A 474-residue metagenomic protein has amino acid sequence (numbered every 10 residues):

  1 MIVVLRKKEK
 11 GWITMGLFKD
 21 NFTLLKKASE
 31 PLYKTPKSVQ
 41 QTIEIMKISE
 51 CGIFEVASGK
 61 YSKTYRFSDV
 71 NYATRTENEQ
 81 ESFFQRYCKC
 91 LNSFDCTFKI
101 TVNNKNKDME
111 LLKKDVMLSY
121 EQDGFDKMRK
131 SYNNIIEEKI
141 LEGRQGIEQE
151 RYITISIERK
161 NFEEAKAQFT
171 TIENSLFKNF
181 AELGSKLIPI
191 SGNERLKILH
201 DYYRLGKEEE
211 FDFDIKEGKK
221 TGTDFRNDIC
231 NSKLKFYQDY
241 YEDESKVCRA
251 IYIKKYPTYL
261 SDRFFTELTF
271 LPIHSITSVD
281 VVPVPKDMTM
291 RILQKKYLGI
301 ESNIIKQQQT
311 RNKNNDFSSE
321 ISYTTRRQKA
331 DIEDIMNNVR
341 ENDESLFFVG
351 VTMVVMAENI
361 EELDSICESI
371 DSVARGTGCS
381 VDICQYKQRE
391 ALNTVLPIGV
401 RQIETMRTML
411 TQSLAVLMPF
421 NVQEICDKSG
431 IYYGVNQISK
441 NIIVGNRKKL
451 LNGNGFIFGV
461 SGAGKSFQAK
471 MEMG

Functional and structural regions predicted by a protein language model:
I2-R6, G11-P419: Extended, folded cores of ATP/NTP-driven motor/assembly subunits in large transport and secretion machines
C51-F54, V70, E77, F84-L91 (+1 more regions): Glycine-rich phosphate-binding loop of nucleotide-binding enzymes
M406-V435, S439: Pre-P-loop entry segment of helicase/translocase ATPase cores
